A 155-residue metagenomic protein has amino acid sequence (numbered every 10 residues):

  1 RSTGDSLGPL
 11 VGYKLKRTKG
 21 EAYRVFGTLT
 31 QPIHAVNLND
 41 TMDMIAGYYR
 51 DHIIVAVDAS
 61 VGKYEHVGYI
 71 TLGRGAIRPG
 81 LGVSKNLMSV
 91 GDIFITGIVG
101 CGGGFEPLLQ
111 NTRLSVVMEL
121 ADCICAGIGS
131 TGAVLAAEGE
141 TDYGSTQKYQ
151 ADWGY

Functional and structural regions predicted by a protein language model:
R1-I54, A59-Y155: N-terminal catalytic or cofactor-binding beta/alpha core of small enzyme domains
